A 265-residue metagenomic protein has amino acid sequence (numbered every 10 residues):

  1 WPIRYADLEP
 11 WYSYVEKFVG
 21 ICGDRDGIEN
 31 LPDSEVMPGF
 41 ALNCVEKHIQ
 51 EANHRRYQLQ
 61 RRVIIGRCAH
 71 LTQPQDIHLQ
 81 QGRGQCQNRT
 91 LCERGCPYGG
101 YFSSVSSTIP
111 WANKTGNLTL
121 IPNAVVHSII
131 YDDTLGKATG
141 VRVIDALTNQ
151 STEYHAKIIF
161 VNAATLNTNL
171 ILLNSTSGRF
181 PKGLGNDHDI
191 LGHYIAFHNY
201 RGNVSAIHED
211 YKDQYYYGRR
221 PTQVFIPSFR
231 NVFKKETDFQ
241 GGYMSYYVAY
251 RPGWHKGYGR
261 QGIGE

Functional and structural regions predicted by a protein language model:
W1-P2, R67, H188-E265: FAD cofactor-binding and catalytic pocket of flavoenzymes
W1-V126: Conserved redox-cofactor binding core of oxidoreductases
C22, G82-Q87, G140-R142, A146 (+6 more regions): Short, low-complexity, polar/charged sequence segments that are solvent-exposed and flexible
N43, D145, V232-K234: Helix N-terminus capping/helix-initiation residues
L79-Q80, D132-T139: A short, glycine/Asx- and small/polar-enriched loop/turn that sits immediately N-terminal to a beta-strand
Q87, G136, Y200-R201: Sequence-level motif detector for i,i+2 pairs with an aromatic at +2
Y98, T115, A124, S128-D132 (+1 more regions): Glycine-rich loop(s) and the adjacent beta-strand/alpha-helix scaffold that form part
